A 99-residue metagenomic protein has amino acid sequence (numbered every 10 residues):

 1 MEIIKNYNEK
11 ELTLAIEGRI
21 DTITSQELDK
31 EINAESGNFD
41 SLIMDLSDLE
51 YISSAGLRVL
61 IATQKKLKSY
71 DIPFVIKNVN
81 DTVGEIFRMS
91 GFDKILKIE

Functional and structural regions predicted by a protein language model:
M1-A15: Short beta-strand/loop segment at the start of cytosolic alpha/beta domains
T22-I95: Amphipathic alpha-helical interaction surfaces in cytosolic regulatory modules
K97-E99: Short acidic-hydrophobic, aromatic-tinged amphipathic segments that line or gate anion-handling sites
